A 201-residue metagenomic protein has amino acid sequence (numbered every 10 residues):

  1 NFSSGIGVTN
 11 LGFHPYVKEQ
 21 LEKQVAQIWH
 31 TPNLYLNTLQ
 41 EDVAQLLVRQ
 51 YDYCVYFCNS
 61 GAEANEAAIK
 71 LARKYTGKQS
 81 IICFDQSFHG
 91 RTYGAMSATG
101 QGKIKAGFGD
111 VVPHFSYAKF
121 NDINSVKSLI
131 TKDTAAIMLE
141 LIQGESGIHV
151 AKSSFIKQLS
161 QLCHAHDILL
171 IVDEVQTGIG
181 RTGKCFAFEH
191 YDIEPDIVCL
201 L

Functional and structural regions predicted by a protein language model:
N1-L201: Conserved N-terminal phosphate-binding loop of PLP-dependent enzymes in the Aspartate aminotransferase
